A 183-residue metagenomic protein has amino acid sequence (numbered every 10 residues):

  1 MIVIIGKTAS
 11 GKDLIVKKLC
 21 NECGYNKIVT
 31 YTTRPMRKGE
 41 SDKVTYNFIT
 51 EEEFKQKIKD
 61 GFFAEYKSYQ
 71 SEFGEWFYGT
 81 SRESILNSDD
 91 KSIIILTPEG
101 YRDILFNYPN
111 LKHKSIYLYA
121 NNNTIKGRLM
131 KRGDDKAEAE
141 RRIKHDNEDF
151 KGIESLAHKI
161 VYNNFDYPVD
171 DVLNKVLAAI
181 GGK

Functional and structural regions predicted by a protein language model:
I4: Hydrophobic anchor at the beta1->P-loop junction of P-loop NTPases
K7: P-loop (Walker A) phosphate-binding loop of NTP-binding proteins
S10: ATP-binding Walker
D13: Walker A/P-loop
Y25-R37: Short beta-strand-centered segment that lines the nucleotide-binding/catalytic pocket of NTP-utilizing
R34-S92, P98: ATP-dependent small-molecule kinase phosphotransfer cores that center on conserved nucleotide phosphate-binding segments
I93-T97, Y108-R132: Conserved phosphate-donor/acceptor-positioning beta-strand/loop module used by diverse small-molecule
M130-I180: Small-molecule kinase domains that catalyze NTP-dependent phosphoryl transfer to phosphate-bearing small molecules
